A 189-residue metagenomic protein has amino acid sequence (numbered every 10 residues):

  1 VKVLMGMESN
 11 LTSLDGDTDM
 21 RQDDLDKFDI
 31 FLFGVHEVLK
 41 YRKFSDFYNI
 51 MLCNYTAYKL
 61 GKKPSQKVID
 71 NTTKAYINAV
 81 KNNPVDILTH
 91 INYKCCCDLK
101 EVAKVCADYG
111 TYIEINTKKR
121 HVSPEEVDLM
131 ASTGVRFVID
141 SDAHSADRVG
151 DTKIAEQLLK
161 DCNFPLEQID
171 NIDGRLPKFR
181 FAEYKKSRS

Functional and structural regions predicted by a protein language model:
V1-D108, K160-N163, Q168, P177 (+1 more regions): Extended substrate/RNA-proximal surfaces in nucleic-acid metabolism proteins
V35, T117-K118, S141-D142: Short secondary-structure boundary segments
C97-A103, H121-T133, D147-K160, F179-Y184: Histidine/acidic-residue-rich catalytic or RNA/ligand-binding cores of hydrolases and nuclease-related proteins
D108-Y109, T133: Helix C-cap/helix->beta junction micro-motif
G110-K119: His/Asp/Glu-enriched short active-site or ligand-binding loop at hydrolase and phosphoryl-transfer sites
V135-G150, I169-I172: Short acidic/histidine-rich active-site segments
